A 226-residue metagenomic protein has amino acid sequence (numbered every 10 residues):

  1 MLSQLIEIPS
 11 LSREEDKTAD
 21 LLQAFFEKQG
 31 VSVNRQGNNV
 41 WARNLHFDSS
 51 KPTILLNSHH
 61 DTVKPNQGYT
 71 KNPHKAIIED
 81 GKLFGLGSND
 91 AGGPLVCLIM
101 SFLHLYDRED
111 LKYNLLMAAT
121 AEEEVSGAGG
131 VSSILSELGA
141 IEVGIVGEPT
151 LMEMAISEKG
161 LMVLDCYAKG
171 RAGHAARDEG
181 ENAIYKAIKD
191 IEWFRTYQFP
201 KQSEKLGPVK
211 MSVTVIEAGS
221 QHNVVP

Functional and structural regions predicted by a protein language model:
M1-L86, R108-L111: Acidic/His- and Gly-rich active-site-bordering loop/insert found across diverse amide/peptide-bond hydrolases
S3, Q23, V96-I99, L103 (+2 more regions): Predominant activation on well-ordered alpha-helical scaffold segments within soluble catalytic domains
P9, F26, A42, L56-H59 (+5 more regions): Buried hydrophobic positions in well-ordered alpha/beta secondary-structure cores of metabolic enzymes
K64, K82-C97, H174: Glycine/serine-rich anion-binding loops at beta->alpha junctions that coordinate negatively charged ligand groups
N66, A155-L161, H222-P226: Short glycine/proline-enriched loop/turn "hinge" motifs that connect secondary-structure elements and lie
E79-G81, S101-L116, F194-E204: Phosphate-handling active-site elements
A91-V163: Acidic/histidine-rich catalytic neighborhood of metal-dependent amide-processing enzymes
A176-V225: Acidic-enriched catalytic cores of C-N bond-cleaving enzymes acting on peptides and small amides
